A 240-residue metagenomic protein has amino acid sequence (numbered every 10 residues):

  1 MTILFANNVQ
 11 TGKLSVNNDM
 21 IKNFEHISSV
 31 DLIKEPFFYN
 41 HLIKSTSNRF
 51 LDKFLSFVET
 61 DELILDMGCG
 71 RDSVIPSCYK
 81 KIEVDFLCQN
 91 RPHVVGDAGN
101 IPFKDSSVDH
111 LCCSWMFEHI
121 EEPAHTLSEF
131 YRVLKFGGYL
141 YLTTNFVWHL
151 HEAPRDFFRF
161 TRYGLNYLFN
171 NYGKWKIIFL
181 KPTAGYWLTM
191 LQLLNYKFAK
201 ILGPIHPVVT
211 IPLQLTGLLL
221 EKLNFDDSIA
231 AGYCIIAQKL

Functional and structural regions predicted by a protein language model:
M1-N100, H110-C112, D227-Y233, L240: Conserved N-terminal segment of class I S-adenosyl-L-methionine
I75-S77, H93, E122-P123, H151-A153: Short glycine-/acidic-enriched loop or helix-start segments at secondary-structure transitions that form or flank
F103: Carboxylate-rich, divalent-cation-coordinating active-site regions
D109-E121: A short SAM/SAH-binding and catalytic strip from SAM-dependent methyltransferases
I120-E121, L134-F136: Helix-to-beta-strand junctions that scaffold the AdoMet/dcAdoMet cofactor pocket in Class I SAM-dependent enzymes
A124-H125, E129, Y139-L240: S-adenosyl-L-methionine-dependent methyltransferase catalytic module, highlighting the catalytic core
